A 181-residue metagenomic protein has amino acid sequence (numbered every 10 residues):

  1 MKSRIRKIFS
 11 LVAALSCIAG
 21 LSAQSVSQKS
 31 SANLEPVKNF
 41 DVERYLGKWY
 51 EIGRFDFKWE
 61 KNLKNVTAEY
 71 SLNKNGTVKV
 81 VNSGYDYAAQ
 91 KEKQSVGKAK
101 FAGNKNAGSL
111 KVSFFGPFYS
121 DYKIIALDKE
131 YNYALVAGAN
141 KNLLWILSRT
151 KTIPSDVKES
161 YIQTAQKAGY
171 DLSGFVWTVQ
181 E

Functional and structural regions predicted by a protein language model:
K2-V12, C17-E181: A beta-rich soluble binding module of mature secreted/lumenal proteins
